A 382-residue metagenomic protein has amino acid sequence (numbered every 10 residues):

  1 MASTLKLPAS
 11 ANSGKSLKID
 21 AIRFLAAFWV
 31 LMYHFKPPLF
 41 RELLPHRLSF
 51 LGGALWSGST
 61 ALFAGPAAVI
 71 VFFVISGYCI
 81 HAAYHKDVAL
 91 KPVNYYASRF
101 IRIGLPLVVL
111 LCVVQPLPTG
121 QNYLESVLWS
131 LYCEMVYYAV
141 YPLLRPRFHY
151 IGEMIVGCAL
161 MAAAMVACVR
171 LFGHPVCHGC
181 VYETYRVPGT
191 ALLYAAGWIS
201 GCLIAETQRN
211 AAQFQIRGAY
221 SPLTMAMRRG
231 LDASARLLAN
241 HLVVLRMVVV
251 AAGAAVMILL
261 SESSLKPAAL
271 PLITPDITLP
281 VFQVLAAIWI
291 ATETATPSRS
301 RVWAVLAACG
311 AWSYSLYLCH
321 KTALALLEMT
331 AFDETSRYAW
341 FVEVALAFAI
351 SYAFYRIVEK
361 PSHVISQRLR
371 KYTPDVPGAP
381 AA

Functional and structural regions predicted by a protein language model:
M1-Y182, Y194, A211-S234, V302 (+2 more regions): Membrane-cytosol interface segments of multi-pass membrane proteins, especially ER/Golgi lipid-handling enzymes
S13, A21, A97-F100, T184 (+4 more regions): Intrinsically disordered, low-complexity sequence elements enriched in Ser/Thr/Gly/Pro
L39, S57-T60, P66, T190 (+4 more regions): Alpha-helical transmembrane segments of multi-pass integral membrane proteins
A83, T207, L326: Residues that scaffold the ATP/ADP-binding catalytic core of kinase and kinase-like folds
A159, R229-A255: Signature aromatic-anchored transmembrane alpha helix within multi-pass, membrane-resident enzymes that catalyze glycan
L192, N210-F214, N240-L245: Polar helix-capping/helix-linker motif
C202-R209: Membrane-lumen/periplasm interface segments of specific transmembrane helices in polyprenyl phosphate-linked
